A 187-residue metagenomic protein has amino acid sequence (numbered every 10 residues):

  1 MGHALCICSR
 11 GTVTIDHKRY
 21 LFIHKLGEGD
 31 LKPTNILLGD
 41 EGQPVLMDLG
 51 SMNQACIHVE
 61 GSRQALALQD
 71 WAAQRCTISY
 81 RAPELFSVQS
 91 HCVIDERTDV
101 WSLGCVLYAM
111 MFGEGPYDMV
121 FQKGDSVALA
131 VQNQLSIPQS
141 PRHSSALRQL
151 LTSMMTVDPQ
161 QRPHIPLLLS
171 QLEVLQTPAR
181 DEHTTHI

Functional and structural regions predicted by a protein language model:
I23-G27: Protein kinase glycine-rich loop
G39-T77: Activation segment/activation loop of eukaryotic-type protein kinase catalytic domains
L85-R97: Conserved end of the kinase activation segment
F112-P116: Structural helix C-cap motif within protein kinase domains
L129-P141: Short proline-rich PxxP-based motifs
R142-M155: Conserved C-terminal C-lobe helix
V157-P163, L167-D181: Terminal C-lobe "cap" of eukaryotic-type protein kinase domains
